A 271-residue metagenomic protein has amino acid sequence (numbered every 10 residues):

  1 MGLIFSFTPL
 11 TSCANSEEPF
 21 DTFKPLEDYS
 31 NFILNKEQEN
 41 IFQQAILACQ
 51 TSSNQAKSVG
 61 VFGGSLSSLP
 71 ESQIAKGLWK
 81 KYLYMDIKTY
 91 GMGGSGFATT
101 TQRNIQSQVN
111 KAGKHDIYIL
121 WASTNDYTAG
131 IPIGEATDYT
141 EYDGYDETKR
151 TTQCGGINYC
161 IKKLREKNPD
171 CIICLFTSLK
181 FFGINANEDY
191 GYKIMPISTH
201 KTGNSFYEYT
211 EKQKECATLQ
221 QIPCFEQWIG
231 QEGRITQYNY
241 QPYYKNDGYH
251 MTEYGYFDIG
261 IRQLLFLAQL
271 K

Functional and structural regions predicted by a protein language model:
M1-E71, K81, M85, E166-N168 (+2 more regions): N-terminal secretory targeting modules
A56-V61, L66-T151, G155: Conserved SGNH/GDSL esterase-like catalytic core that processes O-acyl groups on lipids and polysaccharides
W79-K80, L164, C216-A217: A generic structural signal for well-ordered alpha-helical segments
D86, C171-I172, P223: Proline-centered loop/turn at the N-terminus of a beta-strand
T89-G91, L175, E226: Structural signal for conserved beta-strand scaffold positions within catalytic alpha/beta enzyme cores
A122, L175-T177: A cross-domain feature marking catalytic cores of carbohydrate-active enzymes and several ubiquitous metabolic/repair
I157-I161, T210: Generic structural signal for well-ordered alpha-helices, preferentially at hydrophobic/aromatic core positions
S178-K271: Catalytic His-Asp segment of secreted/periplasmic serine-dependent ester chemistry enzymes
